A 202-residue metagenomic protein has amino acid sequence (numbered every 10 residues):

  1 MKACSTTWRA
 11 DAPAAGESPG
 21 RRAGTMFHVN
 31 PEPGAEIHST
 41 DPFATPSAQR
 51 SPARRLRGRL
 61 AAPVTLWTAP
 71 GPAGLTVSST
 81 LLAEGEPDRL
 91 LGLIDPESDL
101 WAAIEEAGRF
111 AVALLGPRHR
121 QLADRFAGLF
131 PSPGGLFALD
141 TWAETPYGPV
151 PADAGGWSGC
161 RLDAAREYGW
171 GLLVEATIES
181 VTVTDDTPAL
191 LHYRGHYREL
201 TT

Functional and structural regions predicted by a protein language model:
A15-G20: N-terminal polybasic/positive-inside topogenic patches
G24-T202: Basic, polyanion-binding surface patches
